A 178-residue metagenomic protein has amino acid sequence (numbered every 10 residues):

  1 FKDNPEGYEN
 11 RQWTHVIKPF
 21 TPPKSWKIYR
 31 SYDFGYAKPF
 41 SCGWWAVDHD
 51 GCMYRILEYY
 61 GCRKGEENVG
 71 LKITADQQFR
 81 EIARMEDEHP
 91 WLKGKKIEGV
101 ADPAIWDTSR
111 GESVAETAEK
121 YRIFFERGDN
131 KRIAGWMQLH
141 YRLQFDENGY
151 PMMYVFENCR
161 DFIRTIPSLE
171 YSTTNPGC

Functional and structural regions predicted by a protein language model:
F1, E6, V47, A104 (+1 more regions): Residue-level marker of positions within ordered structural domains that often coincide with functionally constrained
F1-Y32: ATPase catalytic-site recognition across NTP-hydrolyzing enzymes
D3, W44-A46, L57-Y59: Short, structured patches in soluble enzyme cores that scaffold and shape functional sites
E9-T14, A46, Y54, K131: Polar low-complexity intrinsically disordered regions enriched in Ser/Thr and small residues
W13, I17, K38-C42, K64-E66 (+1 more regions): Short acidic/glycine-rich loop or secondary-structure boundary segments that cap or lie
F20, Y32-F34, S113, D129: Generic marker of residues within folded, mature protein domains
P23-V47: Gly/Thr-rich phosphate-binding beta-strand-loop-beta motif of the actin/hexokinase/Hsp70
G51-C178: Mg2+-dependent endonuclease catalytic cores in nucleic-acid-processing enzymes, primarily RNase H-like
